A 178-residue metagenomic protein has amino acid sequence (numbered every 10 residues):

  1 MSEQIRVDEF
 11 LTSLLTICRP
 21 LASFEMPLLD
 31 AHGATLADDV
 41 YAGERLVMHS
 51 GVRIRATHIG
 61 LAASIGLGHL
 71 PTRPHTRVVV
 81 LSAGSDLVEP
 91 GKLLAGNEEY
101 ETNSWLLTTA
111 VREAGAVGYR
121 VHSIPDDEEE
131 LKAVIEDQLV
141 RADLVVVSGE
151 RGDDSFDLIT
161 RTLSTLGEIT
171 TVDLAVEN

Functional and structural regions predicted by a protein language model:
S2-P20, A34-P125: Short, glycine/charged-enriched hinge/interface segments at domain edges or termini
Q4, D8, T16, F24-L29 (+3 more regions): Flexible glycine/proline-rich
I5, S104-L106, E113-N178: Short glycine/threonine-rich loop/turn motifs
L21-D30, G118-V121, G149: Flexible, glycine/charged-enriched surface loops at secondary-structure junctions
P27-A34, P74, S82, E98 (+4 more regions): Solvent-exposed, non-transmembrane amphipathic alpha-helical segments
